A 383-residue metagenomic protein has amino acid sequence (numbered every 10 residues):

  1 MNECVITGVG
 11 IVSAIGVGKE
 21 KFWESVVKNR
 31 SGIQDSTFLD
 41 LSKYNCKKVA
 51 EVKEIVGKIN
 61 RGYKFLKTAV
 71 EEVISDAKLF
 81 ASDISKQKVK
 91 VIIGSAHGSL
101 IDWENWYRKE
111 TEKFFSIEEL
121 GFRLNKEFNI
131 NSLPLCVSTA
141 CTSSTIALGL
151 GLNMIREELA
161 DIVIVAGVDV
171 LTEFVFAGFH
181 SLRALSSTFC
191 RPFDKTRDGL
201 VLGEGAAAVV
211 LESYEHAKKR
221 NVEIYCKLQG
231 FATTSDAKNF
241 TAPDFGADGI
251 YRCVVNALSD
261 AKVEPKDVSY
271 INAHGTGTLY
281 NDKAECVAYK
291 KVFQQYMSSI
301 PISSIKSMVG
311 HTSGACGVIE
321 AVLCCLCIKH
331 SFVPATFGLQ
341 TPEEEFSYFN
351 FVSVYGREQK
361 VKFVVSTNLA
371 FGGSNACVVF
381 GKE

Functional and structural regions predicted by a protein language model:
M1-G57, A77, E215-K227, V322-T336 (+2 more regions): ACP-dependent fatty acid/polyketide chain-elongation machinery
N2-T7, S25-D35, N45, L185 (+2 more regions): Condensing-enzyme catalytic core mediating Claisen C-C bond formation in acyl metabolism
E20-I93, C253, A257-P265: Conserved active-site "lid/cap" helical segment
Q34-T68, G98-E104, K109-L150, L159 (+2 more regions): Conserved catalytic cysteine-centered active-site region of acyl-thioester-dependent Claisen-condensing enzymes
V56-I59, N131-G149, R191-G205, Q229-P243 (+5 more regions): Cysteine-centered functional microenvironments
F65-K78, E118-G121, A147, S213-Y214 (+3 more regions): Short, well-ordered amphipathic alpha-helical segments that serve as non-catalytic structural scaffolds within diverse
V70, I74, F128, P134-G167 (+3 more regions): Active-site-proximal alpha-helical scaffold in enzymes
L159-S181, S186-R197, F231-F245, G275-D282 (+1 more regions): Acyl-CoA/ACP chain-elongation machinery
